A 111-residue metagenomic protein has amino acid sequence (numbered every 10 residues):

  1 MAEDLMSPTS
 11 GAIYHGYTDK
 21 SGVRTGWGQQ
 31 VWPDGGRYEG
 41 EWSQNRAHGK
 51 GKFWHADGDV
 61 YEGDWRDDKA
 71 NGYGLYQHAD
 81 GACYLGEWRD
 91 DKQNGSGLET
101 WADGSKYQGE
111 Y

Functional and structural regions predicted by a protein language model:
M1-Y111: Intrinsically disordered, low-complexity repeat tracts enriched in Gly/Pro/Ser/Thr and acidic residues, frequently
